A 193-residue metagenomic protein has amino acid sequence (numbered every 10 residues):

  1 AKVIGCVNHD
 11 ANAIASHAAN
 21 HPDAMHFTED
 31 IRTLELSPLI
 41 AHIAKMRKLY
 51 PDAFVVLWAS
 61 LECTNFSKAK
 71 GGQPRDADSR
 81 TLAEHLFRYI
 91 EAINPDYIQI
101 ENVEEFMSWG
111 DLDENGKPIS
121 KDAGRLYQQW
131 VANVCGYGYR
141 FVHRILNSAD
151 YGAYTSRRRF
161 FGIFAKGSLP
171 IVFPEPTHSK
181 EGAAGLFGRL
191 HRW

Functional and structural regions predicted by a protein language model:
A1-E35: SAM cofactor-binding core of SAM-dependent methyltransferases, primarily the Rossmann-like beta-alpha-beta module
K2-I4, A53-V56: Residue-level recognition of the N-termini of beta-strands and the immediately preceding loop/turn
I4, A59, Y151: Short glycine-rich loop/turn motifs that provide flexible caps or phosphate-binding loops at active sites
D10, R32, E62, V103-E104: Anionic group-transfer/hydrolysis microenvironments
E29, W58-A59, I100: Redox-cofactor binding/interface segments in oxidoreductases and associated redox assembly factors
S37-A53, C63-W193: Class I S-adenosyl-L-methionine
